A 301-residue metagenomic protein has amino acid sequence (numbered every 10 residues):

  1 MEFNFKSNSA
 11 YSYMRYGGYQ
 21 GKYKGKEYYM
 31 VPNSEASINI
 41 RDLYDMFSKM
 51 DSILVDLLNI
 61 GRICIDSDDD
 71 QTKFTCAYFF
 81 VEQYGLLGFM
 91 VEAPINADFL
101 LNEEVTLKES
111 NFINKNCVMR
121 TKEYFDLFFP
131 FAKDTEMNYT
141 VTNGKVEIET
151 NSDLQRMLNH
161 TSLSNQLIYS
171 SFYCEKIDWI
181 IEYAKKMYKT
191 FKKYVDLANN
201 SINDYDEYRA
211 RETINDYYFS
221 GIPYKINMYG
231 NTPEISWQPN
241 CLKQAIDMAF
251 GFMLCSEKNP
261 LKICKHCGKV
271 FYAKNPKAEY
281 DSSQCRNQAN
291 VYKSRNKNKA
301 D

Functional and structural regions predicted by a protein language model:
M1-F271: Short helix-coil boundary/hinge micro-motifs
N275-Q288: Cysteine-rich micro-motifs
A289-K299: Short metal-binding segments enriched for Cys and/or His
